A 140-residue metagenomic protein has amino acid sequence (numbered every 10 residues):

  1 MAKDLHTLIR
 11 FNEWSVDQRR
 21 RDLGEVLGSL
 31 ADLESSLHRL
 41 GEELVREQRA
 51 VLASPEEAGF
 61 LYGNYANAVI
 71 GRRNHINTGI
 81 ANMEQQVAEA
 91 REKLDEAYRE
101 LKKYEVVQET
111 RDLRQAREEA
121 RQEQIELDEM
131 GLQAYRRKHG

Functional and structural regions predicted by a protein language model:
M1-G140: Charge-rich amphipathic alpha-helical interaction elements
